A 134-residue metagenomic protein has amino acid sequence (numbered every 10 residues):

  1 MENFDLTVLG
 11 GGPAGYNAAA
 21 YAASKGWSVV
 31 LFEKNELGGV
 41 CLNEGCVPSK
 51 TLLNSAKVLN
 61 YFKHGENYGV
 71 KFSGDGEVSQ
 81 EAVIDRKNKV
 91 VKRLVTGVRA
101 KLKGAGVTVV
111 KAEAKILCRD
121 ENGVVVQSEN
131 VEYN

Functional and structural regions predicted by a protein language model:
M1-A14: Beta1/beta-strand and adjacent pyrophosphate-binding region of the FAD-binding site in flavoprotein oxidoreductases
E2-N3, Y21-W27, F32-N134: Glycine-rich flavin
N17: Short alpha-helical segment within the catalytic ATP-binding CA
